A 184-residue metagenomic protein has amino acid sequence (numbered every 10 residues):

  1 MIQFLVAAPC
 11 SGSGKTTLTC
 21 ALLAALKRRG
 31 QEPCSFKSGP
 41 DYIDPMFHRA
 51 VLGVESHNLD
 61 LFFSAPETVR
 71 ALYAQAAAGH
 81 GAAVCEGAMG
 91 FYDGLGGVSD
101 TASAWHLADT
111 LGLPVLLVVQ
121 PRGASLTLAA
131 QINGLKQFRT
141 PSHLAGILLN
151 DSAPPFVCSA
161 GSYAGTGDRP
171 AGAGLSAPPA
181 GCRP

Functional and structural regions predicted by a protein language model:
I2-L111, V119-G146, D151, P155-C158: ATP-dependent carboxylate-amine ligase catalytic core
Y73-A74, S162-Y163, C182-P184: Short, surface-exposed amphipathic charged segments that create phosphate/polyanion-binding patches used for binding
F156-D168: Conserved anion/nucleotide-ligand pocket segment
R169-P184: Beta-strand-loop-alpha "switch" segments that mediate conformational coupling across diverse proteins
